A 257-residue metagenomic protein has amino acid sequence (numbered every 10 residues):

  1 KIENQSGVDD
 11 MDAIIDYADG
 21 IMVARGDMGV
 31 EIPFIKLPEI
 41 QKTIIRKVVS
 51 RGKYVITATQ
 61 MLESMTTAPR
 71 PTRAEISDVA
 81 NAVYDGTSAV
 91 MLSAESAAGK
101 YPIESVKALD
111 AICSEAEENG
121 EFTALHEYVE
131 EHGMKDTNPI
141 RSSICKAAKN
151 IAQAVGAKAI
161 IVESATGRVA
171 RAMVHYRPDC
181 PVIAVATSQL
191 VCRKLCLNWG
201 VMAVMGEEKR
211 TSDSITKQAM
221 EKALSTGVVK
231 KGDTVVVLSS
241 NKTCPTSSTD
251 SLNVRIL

Functional and structural regions predicted by a protein language model:
K1-N4, I140-A157, T216-G227, D233: Phosphate-interacting basic helix/loop segments used at nucleotide- and nucleic-acid interfaces
K1-T59, M65-I76, V83: Conserved alpha/beta-domain cores
D16-M22, G26, G86-S88, R177-P181 (+1 more regions): Glycine-enriched alpha-helix->loop->beta-strand junction motifs that scaffold or abut catalytic
G29-V30, M61-E75, A89-Y101, V129-G133 (+2 more regions): Short beta-alpha connecting loops at secondary-structure transitions that line or flank enzyme active sites
S50, L109-A148: Long, charged amphipathic helices and adjacent flexible linkers at domain junctions
S96-E118, D250-R255: C-terminal helical cap(s) of enzyme catalytic domains, especially alpha/beta-barrels
V169-R171, R177-S214: Nucleotide-binding motor/catalytic cores of P-loop/tubulin-like NTPases across gene-expression machines
E221, G227-K242, T249-V254: C-terminal binding/interaction regions
